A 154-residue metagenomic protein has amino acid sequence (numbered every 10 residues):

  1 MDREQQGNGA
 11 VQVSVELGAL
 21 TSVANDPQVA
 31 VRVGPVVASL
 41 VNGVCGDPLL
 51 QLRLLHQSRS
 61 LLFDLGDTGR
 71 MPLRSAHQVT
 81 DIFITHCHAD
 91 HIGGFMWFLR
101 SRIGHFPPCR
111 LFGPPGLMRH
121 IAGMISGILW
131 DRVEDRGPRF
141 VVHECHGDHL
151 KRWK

Functional and structural regions predicted by a protein language model:
D2-K154: Binuclear metal-dependent hydrolase catalytic cores
